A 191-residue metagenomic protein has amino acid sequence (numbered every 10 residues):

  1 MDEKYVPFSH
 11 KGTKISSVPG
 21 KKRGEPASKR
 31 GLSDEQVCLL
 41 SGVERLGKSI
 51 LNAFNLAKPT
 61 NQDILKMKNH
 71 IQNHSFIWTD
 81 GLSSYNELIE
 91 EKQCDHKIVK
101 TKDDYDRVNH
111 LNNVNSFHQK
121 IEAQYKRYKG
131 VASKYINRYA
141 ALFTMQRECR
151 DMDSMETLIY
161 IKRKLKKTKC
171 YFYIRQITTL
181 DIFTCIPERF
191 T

Functional and structural regions predicted by a protein language model:
M1-T191: Residue-level recognition of single "structural anchor" positions that define or cap local secondary structure
